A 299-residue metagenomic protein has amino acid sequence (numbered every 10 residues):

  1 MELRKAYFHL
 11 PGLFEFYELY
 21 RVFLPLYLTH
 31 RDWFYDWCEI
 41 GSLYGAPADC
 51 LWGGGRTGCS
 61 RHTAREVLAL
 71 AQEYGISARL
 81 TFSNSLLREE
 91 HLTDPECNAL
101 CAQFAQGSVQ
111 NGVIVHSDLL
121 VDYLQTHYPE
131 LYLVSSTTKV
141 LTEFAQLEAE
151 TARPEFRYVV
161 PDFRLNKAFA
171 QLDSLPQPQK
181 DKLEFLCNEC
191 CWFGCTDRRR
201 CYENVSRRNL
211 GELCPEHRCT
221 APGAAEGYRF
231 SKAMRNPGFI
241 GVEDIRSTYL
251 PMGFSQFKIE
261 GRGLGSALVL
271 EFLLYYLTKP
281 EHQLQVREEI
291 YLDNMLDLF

Functional and structural regions predicted by a protein language model:
M1-E150, E155-F299: Active-site pocket-lining/capping segments in soluble small-molecule metabolic enzymes
